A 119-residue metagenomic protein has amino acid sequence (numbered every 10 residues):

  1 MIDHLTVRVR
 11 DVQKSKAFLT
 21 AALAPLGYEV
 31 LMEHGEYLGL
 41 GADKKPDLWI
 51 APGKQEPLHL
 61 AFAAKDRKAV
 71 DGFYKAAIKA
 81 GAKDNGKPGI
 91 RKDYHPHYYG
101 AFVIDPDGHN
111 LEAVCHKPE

Functional and structural regions predicted by a protein language model:
M1, G53-E56, H95: Short glycine-enriched loop/turn motifs at secondary-structure junctions
M1-K16, L60, K117-E119: N-terminal beta-strand motif that seeds the catalytic metal site of vicinal oxygen chelate
T6-P46: Core segments of cupin and vicinal oxygen chelate
V9-K14, F62-P106: Vicinal oxygen chelate
F18, A22, L26-E33, L58 (+4 more regions): Long, contiguous binding/interaction regions
L38-K79: Long, continuous compositionally biased terminal/linker segments
L38-L40, D93-Y94, E119: Short secondary-structure capping/turn micro-motifs that flank functional sites
D47-A51, F102, L111-V114: Conserved beta-strand in the GNAT
